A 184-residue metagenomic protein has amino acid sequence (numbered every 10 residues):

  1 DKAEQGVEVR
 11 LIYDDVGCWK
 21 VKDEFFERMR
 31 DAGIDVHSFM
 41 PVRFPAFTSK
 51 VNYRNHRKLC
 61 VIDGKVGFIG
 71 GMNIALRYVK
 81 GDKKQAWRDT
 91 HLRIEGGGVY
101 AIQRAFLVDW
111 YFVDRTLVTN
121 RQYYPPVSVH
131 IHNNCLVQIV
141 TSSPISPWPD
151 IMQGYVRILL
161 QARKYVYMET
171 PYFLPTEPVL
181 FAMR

Functional and structural regions predicted by a protein language model:
D1-R184: Charged, low-complexity intrinsically disordered terminal segments
